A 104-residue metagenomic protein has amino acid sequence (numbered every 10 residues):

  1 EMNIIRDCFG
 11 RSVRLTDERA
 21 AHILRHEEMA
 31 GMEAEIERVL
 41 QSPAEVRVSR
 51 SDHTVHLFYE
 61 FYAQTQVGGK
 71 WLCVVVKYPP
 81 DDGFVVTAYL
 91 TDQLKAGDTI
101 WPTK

Functional and structural regions predicted by a protein language model:
E1-K104: Ribonuclease/tRNase effector modules and their secretory precursors
